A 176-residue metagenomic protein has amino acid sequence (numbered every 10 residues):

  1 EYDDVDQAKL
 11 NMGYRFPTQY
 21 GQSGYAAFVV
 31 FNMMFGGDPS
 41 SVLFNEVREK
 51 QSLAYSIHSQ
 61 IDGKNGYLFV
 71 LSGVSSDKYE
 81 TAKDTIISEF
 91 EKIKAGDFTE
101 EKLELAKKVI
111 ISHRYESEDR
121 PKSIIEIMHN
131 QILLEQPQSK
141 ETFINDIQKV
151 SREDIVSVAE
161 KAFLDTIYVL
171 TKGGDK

Functional and structural regions predicted by a protein language model:
E1-F44: His/Glu-based metal-binding/catalytic segments typifying zinc-dependent metallopeptidases
D3-D6, Q60-G66, Q136-Q138: Short, flexible turn/loop "capping" segments at secondary-structure junctions
M12, V29-F31, V47, V70 (+3 more regions): Buried hydrophobic packing residues in well-ordered domains
P17-Q19, D62, S75-D77, G174-K176: Short, glycine-/Ser/Thr-/acidic-enriched flexible segments
M34-G37, K50, E89-G96, H113 (+1 more regions): Structured segments of extracytoplasmic/periplasmic soluble domains in secreted or envelope-associated proteins
K50-I57, S151-D154: Short amphipathic beta-strand starts and helix->beta connectors
H58-S117: M16/insulysin-pitrilysin zinc metalloprotease superfamily fold
S72, E104-K176: C-terminal regions of mature proteins
